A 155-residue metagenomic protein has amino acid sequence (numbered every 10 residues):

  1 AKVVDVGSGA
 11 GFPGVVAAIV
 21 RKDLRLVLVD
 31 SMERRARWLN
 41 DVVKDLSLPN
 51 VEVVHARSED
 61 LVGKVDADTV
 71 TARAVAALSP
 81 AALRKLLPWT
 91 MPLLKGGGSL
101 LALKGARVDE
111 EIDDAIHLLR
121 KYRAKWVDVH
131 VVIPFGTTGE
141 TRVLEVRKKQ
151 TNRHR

Functional and structural regions predicted by a protein language model:
A1-G9: Conserved class I S-adenosyl-L-methionine
A10-D23: Conserved SAM-binding loop of SAM-dependent methyltransferases across substrates and taxa, primarily the Class I
L24-V27, S31-R153: S-adenosylmethionine
